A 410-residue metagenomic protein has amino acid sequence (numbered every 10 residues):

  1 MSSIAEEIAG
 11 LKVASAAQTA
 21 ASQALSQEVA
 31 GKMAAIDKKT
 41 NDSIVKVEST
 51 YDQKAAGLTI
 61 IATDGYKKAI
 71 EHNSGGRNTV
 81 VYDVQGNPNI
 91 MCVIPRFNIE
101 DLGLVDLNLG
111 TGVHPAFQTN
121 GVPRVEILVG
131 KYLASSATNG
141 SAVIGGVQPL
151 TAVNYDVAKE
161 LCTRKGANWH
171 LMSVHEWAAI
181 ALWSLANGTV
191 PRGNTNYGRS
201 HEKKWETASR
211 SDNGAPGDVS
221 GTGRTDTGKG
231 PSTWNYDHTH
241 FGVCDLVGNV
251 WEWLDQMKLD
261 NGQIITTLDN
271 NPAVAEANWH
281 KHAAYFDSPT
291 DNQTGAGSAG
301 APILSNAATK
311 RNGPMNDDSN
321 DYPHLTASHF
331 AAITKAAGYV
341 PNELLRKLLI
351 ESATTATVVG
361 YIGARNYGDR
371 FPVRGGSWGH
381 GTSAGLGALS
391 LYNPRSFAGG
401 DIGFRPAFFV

Functional and structural regions predicted by a protein language model:
M1-K54: Short, low-complexity N-terminal tether/leader segments at secretion or assembly junctions of large, surface-exposed
I36, N41, V47, Y51 (+7 more regions): A general structural signal for short secondary-structure junctions and capping/turn motifs
A55-V81: Charged, compositionally biased non-catalytic regions
N73-N168, N261-D317, R370, G403: Extracellular adhesion/carbohydrate-recognition regions
I99, A134-S135, E176-A179, M257-K258 (+2 more regions): Short, solvent-exposed loop/turn segments at secondary-structure junctions
G112-D245, D318, T326: Short aromatic-cysteine micro-motif
L185-V190, K258, T267-N270: Short secondary-structure boundary/capping segments
E206-T207, S211-R224, K229-G230, D237-H240 (+3 more regions): C-terminal, surface-exposed recognition/capping segments
